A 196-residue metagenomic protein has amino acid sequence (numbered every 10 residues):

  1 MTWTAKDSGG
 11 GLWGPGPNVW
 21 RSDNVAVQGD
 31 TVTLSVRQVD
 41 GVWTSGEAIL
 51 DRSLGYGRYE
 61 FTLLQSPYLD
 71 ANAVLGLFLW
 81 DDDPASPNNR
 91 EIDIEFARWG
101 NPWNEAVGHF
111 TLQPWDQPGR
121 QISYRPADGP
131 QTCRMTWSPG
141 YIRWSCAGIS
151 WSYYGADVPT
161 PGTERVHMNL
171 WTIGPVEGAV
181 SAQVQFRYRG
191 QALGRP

Functional and structural regions predicted by a protein language model:
T2-T31: Extracellular glycan-recognition surfaces and repeat-rich motifs
V25, D30-T33, P102, I142: Hydrophobic residues embedded in beta-strands of well-ordered beta-sheets
L34-E105: Secretory/extracellular carbohydrate-interaction modules and structurally similar beta-sandwich "look-alikes"
A48-R58, I122-G129, P159: Extracellular/lumenal carbohydrate-interaction signature centered on repeated Trp-anchored short motifs
Y56-R58, P84, D157-P196: Ligand-recognition surfaces built from glycine- and aromatic
H109-T132: Short, aromatic/His-centered strand-loop micro-motif at the edge of beta-sheets
P126-R143, A147: Localized edge beta-strand/strand-to-loop motifs within extracellular or lumenal beta-rich domains
